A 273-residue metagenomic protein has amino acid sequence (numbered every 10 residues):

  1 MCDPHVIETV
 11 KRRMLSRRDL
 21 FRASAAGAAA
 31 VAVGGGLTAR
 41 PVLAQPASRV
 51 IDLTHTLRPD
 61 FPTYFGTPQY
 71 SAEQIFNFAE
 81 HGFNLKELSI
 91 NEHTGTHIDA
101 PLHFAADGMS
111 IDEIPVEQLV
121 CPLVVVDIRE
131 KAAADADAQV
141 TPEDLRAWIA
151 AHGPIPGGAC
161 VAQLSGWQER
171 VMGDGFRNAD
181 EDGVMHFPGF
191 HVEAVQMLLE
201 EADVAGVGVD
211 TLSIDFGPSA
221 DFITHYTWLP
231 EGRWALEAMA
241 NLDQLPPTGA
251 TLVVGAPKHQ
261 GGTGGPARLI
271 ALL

Functional and structural regions predicted by a protein language model:
C2-T38, V42-L273: Active-/binding-site microenvironments in catalytic and ligand-binding cores
